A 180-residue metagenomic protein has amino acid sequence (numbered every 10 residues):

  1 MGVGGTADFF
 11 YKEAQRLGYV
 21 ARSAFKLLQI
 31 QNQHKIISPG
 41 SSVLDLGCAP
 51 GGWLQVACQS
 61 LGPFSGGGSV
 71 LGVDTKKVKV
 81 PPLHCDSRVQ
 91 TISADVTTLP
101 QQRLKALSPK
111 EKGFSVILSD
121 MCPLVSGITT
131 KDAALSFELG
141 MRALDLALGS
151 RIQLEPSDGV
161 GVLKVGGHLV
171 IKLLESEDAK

Functional and structural regions predicted by a protein language model:
M1-S42, C58: Class I SAM-dependent methyltransferase Rossmann-like catalytic core, especially the SAM/SAH-binding loop
I37, L61-S65, E111, S150-S157 (+1 more regions): A generic alpha-to-beta junction signature in SAM-dependent methyltransferases
S41, S65-G68, G167: Glycine-centered, small-residue-biased loops immediately flanking beta-strands in adenine/cofactor-binding cores
L44, L71: Conserved beta-strand positions in the Rossmann-like core of class I SAM-dependent methyltransferases
G47-G51, L174: Class I SAM-dependent methyltransferase "Motif I" SAM/SAH-binding loop
P50-S65: Conserved SAM-binding loop of SAM-dependent methyltransferases across substrates and taxa, primarily the Class I
V73-L124: S-adenosyl-L-methionine
T129, A133-K180: Conserved Class I SAM-dependent methyltransferase catalytic core
